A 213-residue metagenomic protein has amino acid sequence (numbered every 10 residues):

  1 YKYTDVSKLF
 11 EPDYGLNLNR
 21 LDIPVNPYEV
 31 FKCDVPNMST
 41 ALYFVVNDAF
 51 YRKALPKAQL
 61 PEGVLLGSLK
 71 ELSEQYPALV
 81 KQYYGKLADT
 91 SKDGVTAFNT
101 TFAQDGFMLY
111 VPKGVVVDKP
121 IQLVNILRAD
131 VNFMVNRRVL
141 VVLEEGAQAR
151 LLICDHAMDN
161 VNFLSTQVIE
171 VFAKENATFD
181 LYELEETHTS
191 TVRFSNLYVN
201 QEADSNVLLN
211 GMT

Functional and structural regions predicted by a protein language model:
K2-E74: Glycine-rich, N-terminal phosphate-binding loop and its surrounding beta-alpha-beta segment
Y43-V46, R52-T213: Conserved beta-strand/loop scaffold segments within soluble protein domains that form the structured core and edges
